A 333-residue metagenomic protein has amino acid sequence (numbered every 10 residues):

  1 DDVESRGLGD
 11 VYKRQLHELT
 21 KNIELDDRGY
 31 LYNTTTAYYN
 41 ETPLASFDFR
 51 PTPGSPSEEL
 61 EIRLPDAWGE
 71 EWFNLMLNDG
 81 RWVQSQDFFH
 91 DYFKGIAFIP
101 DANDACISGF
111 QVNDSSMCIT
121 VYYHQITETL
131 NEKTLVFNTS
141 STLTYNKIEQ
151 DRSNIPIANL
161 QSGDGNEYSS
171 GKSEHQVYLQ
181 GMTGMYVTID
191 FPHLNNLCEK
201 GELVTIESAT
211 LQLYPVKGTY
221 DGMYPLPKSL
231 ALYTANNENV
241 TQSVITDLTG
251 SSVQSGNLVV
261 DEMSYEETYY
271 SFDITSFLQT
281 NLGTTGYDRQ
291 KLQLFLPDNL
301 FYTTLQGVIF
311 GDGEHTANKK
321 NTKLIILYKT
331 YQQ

Functional and structural regions predicted by a protein language model:
D1-Y12: Single conserved hydrophobic/aromatic residue that forms the stacking wall/gate of nucleotide- or nucleobase-binding
D10-N74, G222-Y269: Beta-strand-rich interaction/scaffold domains
L19-K21, D101, L194, V216 (+2 more regions): Solvent-exposed coil/turn segments that connect beta secondary-structure elements in extracytoplasmic/periplasmic
L60-D87, D190-K200, F272-T284: Signal that preferentially marks extracellular ectodomain short beta-strand elements of beta-sandwich modules
E71-S173, V177-Q180, T210-Y214, M263 (+1 more regions): Proprotein-processing/basic-patch segments
I148-T249: Long, well-ordered mid-to-C-terminal structural blocks that present hydrophobic/aromatic surfaces
S208, P215-G286, D298-K323, Y328-Q333: Charged, alpha-helix-forming regions
